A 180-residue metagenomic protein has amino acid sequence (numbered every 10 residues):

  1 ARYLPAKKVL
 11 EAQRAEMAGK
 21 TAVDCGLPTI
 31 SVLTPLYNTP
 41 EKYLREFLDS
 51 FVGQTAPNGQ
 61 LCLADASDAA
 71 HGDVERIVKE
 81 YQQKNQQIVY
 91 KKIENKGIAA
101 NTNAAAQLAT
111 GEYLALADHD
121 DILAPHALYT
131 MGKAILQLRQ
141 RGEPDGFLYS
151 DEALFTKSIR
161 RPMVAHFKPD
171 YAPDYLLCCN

Functional and structural regions predicted by a protein language model:
A1-S50: N-proximal low-complexity "stem/linker" segments adjacent to membrane-targeting elements
D49-N58: Short, acidic, metal-binding catalytic loop of nucleotide-sugar glycosyltransferases
D65-R76: A conserved acidic beta->alpha catalytic loop
I93-A109: Glycine-rich, basic loop-to-helix element that forms the pyrophosphate-binding segment of sugar-nucleotide handling
L114: Short aromatic/hydrophobic "clamp" motif used to bind/position activated sugar donors
D118-I122, D151: The conserved acidic donor/metal-binding loop of glycosyltransferases
H126-P162: Conserved donor NDP-sugar-binding/catalytic core segment of glycosyltransferases
R160-N180: Short, flexible, basic/aromatic active-site loop/helix in glycosyltransferases
